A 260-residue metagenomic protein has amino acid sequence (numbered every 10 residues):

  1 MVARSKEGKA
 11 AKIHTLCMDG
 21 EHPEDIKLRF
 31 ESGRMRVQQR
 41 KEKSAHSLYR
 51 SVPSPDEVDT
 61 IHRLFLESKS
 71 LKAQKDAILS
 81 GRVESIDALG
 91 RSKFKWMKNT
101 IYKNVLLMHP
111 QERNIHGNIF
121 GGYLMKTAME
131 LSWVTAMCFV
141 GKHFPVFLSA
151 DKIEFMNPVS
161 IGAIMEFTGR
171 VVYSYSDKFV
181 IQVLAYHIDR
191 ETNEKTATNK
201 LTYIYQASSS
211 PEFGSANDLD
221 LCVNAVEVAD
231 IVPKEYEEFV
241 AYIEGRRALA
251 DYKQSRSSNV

Functional and structural regions predicted by a protein language model:
M1-D56, I161, V172-V260: HotDog/MaoC-like acyl-thioester-processing domains
V2, I61, L107-M108: A compositionally biased, intrinsically disordered/low-complexity signal enriched for hydrophobic/aromatic residues
K41-K98: Extended repeat-based solenoid scaffolds, especially LRR ectodomains and other repeat-derived architectures
F94-V134, V140-F147: A conserved, well-ordered hydrophobic junction motif at loop->secondary-structure transitions
V105-L107, E154, I204-Q206: Generic structural detector for well-ordered beta-strands
Y123, E130-Q182, Y186, T196-K200: Hydrophobic beta-strand-centered segment that forms part of the acyl-chain substrate-binding groove
